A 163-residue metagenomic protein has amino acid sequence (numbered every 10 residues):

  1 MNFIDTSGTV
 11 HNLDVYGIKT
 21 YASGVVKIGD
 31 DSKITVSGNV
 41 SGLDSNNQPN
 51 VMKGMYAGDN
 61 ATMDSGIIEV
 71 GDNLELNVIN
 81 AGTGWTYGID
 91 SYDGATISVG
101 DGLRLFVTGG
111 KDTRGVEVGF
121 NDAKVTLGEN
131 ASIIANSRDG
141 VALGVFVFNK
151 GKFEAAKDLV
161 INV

Functional and structural regions predicted by a protein language model:
M1-V163: Surface-exposed loop/turn motifs in large extracellular/passenger domains
